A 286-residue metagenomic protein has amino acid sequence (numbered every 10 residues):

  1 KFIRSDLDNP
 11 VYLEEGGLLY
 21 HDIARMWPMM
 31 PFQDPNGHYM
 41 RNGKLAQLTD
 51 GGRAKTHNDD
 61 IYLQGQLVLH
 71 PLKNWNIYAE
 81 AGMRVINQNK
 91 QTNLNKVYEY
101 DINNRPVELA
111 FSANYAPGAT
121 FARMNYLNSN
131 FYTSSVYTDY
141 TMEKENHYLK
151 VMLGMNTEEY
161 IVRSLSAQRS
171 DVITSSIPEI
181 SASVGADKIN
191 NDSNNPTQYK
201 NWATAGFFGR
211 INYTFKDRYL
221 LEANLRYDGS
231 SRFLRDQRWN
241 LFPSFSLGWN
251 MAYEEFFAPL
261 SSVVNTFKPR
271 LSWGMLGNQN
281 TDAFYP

Functional and structural regions predicted by a protein language model:
K1-D60, Y78-E80, R84-A205, Y253-P286: Surface-exposed loop/interface segments of Gram-negative outer-membrane beta-barrel transport/assembly proteins
Q64-L69, M83-V85: Alpha-helical support elements that line or immediately flank enzyme active sites and cofactor-binding pockets
G65, T138, A223, F245 (+1 more regions): Structural scaffold positions in well-ordered secondary structure
V68-H70, N74-N76, D139-E143, Y148-K150 (+2 more regions): Structural signature of outer-membrane beta-barrel channels/translocons
S175-S176, L241-W249: Feature captures outer-membrane beta-barrel proteins of Gram-negative bacteria and organelles
T204-F207, S230: Conserved interaction-surface patches within small, structured recognition/assembly domains
L221-F233, L271-W273: Transmembrane beta-strand segments that form the barrel wall of outer-membrane beta-barrel proteins
R235-W239: Short glycine/threonine-rich loop-to-helix capping motif typified by GTGT followed within a few residues by an Asp-Pro
